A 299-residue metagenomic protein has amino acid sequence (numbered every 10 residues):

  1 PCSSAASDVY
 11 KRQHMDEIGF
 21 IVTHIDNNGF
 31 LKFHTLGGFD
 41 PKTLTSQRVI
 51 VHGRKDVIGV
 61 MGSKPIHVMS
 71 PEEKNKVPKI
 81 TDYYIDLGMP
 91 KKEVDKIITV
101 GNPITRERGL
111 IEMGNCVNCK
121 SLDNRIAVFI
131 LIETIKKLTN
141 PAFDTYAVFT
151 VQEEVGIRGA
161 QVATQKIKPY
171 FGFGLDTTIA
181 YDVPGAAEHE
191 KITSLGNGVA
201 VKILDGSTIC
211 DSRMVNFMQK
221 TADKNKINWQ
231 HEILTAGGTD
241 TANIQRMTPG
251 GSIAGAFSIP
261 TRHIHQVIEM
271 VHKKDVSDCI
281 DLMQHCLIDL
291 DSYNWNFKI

Functional and structural regions predicted by a protein language model:
P1-A6, Y10: Single conserved hydrophobic/aromatic residue that forms the stacking wall/gate of nucleotide- or nucleobase-binding
C2, K120-A127, H272, V276: Short, conserved glycine- and acidic-residue-centered signature motifs in active-site or ligand-binding loops
K11-K42: Active-site cofactor/substrate anionic-group-binding motifs, chiefly glycine- and Lys/Arg-rich phosphate-binding loops
M15, R108-L110, S258-T261: Short, small-residue-rich loop/turn micro-motifs
D16, T177-I179, T261-H263: Glycine-rich beta-alpha junction loops
D26-N28, N102, V162-K166, H189-K191 (+2 more regions): Short, solvent-exposed amphipathic alpha-helical segments in soluble enzyme and RNA/protein-processing domains
H34, D40-V94, I98-R125, F129-A200 (+2 more regions): Acidic/histidine-rich catalytic neighborhood of metal-dependent amide-processing enzymes
A200-V276, I280, C286-K298: Active-site-adjacent substrate-binding region of metalloamidase/peptidase-like peptide-processing proteins
